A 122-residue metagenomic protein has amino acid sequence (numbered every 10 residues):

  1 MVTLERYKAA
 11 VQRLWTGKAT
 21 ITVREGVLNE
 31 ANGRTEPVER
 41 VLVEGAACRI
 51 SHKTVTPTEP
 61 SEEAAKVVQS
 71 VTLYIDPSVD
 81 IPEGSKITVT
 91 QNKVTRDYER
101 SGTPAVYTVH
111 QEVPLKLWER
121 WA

Functional and structural regions predicted by a protein language model:
M1-T22: N-terminal intrinsically disordered, low-complexity, charge/repeat-rich segments that act as generic
M1-T3, E25-A122: Short, conserved turn/kink motifs that form compact alpha/beta structural patches or helix kinks used as
